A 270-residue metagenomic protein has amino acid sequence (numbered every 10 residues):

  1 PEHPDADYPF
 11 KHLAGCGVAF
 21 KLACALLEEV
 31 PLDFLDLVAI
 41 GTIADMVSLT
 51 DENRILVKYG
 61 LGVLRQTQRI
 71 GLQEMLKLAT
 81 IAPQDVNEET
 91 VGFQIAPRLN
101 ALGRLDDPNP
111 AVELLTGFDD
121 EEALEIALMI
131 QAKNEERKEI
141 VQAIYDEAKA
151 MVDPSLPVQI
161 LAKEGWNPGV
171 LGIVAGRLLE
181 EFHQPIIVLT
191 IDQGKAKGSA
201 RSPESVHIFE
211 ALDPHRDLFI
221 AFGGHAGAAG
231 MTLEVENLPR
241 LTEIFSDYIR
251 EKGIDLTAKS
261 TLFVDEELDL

Functional and structural regions predicted by a protein language model:
P1-V18: Hydrophobic, small-residue-rich alpha-helical packing segments that form membrane-like cores
C24: Catalytic PLP-binding core of fold-type I/II PLP enzymes
L27-N237, D247-L256, F263-D269: Hydrophobic helix-and-loop "lid/oligomerization" segment in the mid-to-C-terminal part of catalytic domains
R240: Conserved catalytic alpha/beta cores of large enzymes that bind or transform nucleotide phosphates and polynucleotides
